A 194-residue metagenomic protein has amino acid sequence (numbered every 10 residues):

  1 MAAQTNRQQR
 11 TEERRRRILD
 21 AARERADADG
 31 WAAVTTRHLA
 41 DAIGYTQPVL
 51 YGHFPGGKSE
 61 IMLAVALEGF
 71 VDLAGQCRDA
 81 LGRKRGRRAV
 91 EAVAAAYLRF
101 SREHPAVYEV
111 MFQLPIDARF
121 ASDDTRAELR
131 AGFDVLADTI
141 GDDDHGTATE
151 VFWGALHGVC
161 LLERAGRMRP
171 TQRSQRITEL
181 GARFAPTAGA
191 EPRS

Functional and structural regions predicted by a protein language model:
M1-D29, H38: Basic, helix-initiating cap at the start of DNA-binding domains
R14-A22, L39, V65-L73, C77: Generic hydrophobic, amphipathic alpha-helix propensity
R17, A28-E60, A64: Helix-turn-helix
A26, I61-G69, M111, P115: Alpha-helical DNA-contacting segments of helix-turn-helix folds
V65-V90, D123-A127, L136: Amphipathic alpha-helical linker/stalk segments
E91-F112, A121, W153: Helical hydrophobic small-molecule/effector-binding pocket
V110, W153-T171, A185-R193: Amphipathic C-terminal alpha-helical segment
F112, A118-V151, S174-P186: Amphipathic alpha-helical packing segments from all-alpha helical-bundle domains
